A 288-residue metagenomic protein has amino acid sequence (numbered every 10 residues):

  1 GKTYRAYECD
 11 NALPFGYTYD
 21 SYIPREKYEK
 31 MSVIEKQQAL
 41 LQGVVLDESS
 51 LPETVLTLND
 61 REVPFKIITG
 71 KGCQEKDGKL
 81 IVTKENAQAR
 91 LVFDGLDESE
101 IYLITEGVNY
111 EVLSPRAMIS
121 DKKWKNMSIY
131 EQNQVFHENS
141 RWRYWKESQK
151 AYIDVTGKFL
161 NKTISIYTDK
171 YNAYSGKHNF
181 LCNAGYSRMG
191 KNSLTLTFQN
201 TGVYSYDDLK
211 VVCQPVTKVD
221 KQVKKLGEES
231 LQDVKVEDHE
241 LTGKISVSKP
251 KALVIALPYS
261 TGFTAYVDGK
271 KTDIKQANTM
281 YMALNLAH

Functional and structural regions predicted by a protein language model:
G1-E35: Aromatic/acidic, Gly/Pro-rich catalytic loop(s) in extracytoplasmic/lumenal soluble domains of multi-pass membrane
L13, S50-H288: Active-site-proximal, structured, solvent-exposed surfaces of multi-pass membrane proteins that position macromolecular
I34-N59: A short, charged
